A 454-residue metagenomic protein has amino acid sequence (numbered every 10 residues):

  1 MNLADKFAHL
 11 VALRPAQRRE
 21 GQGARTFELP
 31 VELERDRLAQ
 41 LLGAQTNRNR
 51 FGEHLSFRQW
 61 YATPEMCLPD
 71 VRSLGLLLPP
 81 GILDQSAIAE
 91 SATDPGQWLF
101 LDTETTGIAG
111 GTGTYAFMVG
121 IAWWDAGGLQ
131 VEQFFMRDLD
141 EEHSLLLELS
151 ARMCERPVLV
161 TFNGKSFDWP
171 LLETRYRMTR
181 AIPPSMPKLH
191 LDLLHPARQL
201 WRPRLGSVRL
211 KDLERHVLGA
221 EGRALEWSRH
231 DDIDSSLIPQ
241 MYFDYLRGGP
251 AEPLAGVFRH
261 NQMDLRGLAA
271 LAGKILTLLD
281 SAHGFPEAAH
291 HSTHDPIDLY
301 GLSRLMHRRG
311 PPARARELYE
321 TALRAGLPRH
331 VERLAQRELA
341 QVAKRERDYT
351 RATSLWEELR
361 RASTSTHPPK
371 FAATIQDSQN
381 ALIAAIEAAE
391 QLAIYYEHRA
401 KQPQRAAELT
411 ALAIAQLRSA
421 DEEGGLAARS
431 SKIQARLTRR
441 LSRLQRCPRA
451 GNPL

Functional and structural regions predicted by a protein language model:
M1-P95, L302: N-terminal accessory regions of nucleic-acid-interacting proteins
Q85-V158: Conserved RNase H-like, two-metal-ion catalytic cores of nucleic-acid enzymes
G128-A220: Conserved DEDDh/DEDDy metal-dependent 3′-5′ exonuclease domain
Q199, P203-S292: Acidic, Mg2+-coordinating catalytic module of metal-dependent nucleases/exonucleases that use a two-metal-ion mechanism
M306, L339, A343, Y396-E397 (+1 more regions): Residue at a conserved register position within TPR or TPR-like alpha-solenoid repeats
